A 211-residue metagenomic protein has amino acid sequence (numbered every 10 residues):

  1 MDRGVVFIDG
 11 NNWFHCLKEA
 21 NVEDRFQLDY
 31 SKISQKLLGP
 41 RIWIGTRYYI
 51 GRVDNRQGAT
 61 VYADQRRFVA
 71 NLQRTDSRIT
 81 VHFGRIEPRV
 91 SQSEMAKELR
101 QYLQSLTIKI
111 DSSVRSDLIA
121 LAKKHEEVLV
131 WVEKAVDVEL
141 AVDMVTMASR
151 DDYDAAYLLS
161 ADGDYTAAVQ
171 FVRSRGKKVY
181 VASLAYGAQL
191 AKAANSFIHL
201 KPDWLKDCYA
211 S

Functional and structural regions predicted by a protein language model:
M1-S112, H125, L129, K178 (+1 more regions): Domain-level signal for Mg2+-assisted phosphodiester chemistry and nucleotide/NA-binding surfaces in nucleic-acid
E87-S211: Nuclease catalytic cores that cleave nucleic-acid phosphodiester bonds, predominantly acidic two-metal-ion
